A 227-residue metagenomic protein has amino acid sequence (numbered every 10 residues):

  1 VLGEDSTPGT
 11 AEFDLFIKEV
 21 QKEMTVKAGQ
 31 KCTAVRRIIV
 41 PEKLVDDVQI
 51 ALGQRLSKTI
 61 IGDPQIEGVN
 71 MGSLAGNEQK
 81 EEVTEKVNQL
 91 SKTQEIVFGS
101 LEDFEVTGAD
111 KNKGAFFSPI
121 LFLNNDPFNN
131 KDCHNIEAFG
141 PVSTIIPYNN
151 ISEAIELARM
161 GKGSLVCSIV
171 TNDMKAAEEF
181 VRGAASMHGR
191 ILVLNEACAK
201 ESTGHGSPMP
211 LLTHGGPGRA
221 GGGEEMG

Functional and structural regions predicted by a protein language model:
V1-F128, S152, E156, A184: ALDH superfamily catalytic-core signature
V1-T7, K18, K22, Q54 (+2 more regions): Conserved C-terminal structural/oligomerization subdomain of aldehyde/semialdehyde dehydrogenase
